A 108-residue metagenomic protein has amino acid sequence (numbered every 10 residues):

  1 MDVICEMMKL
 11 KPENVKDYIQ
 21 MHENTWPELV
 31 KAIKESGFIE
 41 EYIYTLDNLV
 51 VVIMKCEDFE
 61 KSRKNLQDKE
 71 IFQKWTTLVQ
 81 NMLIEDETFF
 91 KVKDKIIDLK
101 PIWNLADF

Functional and structural regions predicted by a protein language model:
I4-K9: Active-site-flanking beta-strand signature of metal-NTP-handling nucleotidyl enzymes and homologous cyclase-like
N14-I39: Short amphipathic alpha-helical segments
V15, V52, K61-R63: Intrinsically disordered, low-complexity acidic/polar segments
V30-V51, K55-F59: Short, glycine- and small/hydrophobic-rich beta-strand elements in well-ordered beta-sheets
S36-I39, E57-K95: An amphipathic, aromatic/His-enriched active-site/gating alpha helix that lines ligand/cofactor pockets
T88-F108: Short, low-order "capping/linker" segments at domain edges
